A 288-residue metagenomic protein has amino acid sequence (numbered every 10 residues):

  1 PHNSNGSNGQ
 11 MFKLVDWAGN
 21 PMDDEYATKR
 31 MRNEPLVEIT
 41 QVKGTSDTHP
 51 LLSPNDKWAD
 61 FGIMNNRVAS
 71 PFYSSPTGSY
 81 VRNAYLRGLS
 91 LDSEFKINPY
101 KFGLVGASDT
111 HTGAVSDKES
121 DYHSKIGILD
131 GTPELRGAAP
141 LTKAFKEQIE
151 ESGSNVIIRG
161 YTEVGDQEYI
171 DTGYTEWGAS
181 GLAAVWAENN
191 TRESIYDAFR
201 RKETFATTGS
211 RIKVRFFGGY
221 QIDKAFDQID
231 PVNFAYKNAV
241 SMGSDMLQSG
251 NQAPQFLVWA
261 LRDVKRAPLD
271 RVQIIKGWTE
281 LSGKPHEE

Functional and structural regions predicted by a protein language model:
P1-H2: Catalytic grooves of carbohydrate-active enzymes
N5-W17, D23-E288: C-terminal functional module detector
